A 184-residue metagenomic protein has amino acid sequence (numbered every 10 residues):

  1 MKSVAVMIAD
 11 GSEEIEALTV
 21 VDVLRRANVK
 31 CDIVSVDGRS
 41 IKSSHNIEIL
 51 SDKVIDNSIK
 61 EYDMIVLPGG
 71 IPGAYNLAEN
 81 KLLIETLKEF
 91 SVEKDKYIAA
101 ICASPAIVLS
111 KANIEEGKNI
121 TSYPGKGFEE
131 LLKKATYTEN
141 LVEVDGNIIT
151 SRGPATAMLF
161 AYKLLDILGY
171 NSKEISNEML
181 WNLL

Functional and structural regions predicted by a protein language model:
M1-K96, A106-K111, E116, G127-E139 (+2 more regions): Extended, subdomain-level signal for the structured scaffold at the beginning of enzyme domains
E16, A100-I101, Y123: Replace "coordinates the UDP/GDP/TDP-sugar" with "coordinates nucleotide-activated sugar donors
I120: Anionic-ligand binding patches
E143-I148: Beta-strand-turn-beta hairpins that frame and shape the catalytic cleft of phosphate-ester-processing enzymes
